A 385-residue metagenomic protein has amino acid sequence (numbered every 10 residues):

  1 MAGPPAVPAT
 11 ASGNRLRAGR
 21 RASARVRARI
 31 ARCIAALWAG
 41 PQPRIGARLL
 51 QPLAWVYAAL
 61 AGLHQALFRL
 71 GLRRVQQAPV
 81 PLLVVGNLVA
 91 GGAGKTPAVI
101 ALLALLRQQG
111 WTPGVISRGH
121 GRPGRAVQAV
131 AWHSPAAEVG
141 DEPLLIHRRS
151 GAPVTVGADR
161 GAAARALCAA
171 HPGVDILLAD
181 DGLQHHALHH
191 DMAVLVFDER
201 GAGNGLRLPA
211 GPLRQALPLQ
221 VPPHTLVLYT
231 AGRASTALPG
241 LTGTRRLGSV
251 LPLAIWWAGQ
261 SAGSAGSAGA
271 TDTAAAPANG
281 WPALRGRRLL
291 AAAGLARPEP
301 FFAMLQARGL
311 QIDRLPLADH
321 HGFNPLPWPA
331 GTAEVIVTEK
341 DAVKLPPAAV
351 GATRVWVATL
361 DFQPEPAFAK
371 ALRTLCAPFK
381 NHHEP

Functional and structural regions predicted by a protein language model:
A2, R21-L37, G201-E334, H382-P385: C-terminal accessory "lid"/substrate-recognition subdomains
V26-P81: A transmembrane-helix-recognition feature enriched in membrane-embedded lipid enzymes and envelope glyco-/phospholipid
V56, T96, I146, D180 (+4 more regions): Residue-level signal for inorganic ion chemistry
Q65-W132: Walker A (P-loop) phosphate-binding motif
W111, H171-V174, H190, G286 (+1 more regions): Short, high-confidence coil segments that cap the C-terminus of an alpha-helix and link into the following beta-strand
T112-I116, L195, R288-A292: Conserved beta-strand elements of the Class I
G119-T242, L251-A254: Phosphate/Mg2+-binding loops and adjacent switch elements in nucleotide/diphosphate-handling enzyme cores
P327-P329, E334, K340-P385: Generic C-terminus detector
